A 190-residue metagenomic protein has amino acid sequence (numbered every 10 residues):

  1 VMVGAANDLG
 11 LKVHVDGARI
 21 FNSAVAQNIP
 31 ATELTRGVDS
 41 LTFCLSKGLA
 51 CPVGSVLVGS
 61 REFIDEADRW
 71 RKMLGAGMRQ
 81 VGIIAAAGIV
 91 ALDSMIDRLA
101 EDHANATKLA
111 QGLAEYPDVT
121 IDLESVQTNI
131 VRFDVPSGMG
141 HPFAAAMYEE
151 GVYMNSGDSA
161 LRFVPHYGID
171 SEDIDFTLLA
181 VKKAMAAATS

Functional and structural regions predicted by a protein language model:
V1-V135, H141-E150, M154-I169, T177-S190: Conserved PLP-enzyme active-site core in the AAT-like
D173: Short helix-start
